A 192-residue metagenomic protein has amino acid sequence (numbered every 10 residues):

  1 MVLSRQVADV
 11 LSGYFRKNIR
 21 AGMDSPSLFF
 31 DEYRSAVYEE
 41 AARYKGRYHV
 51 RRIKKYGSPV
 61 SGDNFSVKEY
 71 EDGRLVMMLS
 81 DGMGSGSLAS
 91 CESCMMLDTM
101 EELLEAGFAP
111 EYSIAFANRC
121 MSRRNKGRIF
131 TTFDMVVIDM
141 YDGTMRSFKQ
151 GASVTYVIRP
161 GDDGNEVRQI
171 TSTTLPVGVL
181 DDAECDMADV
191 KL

Functional and structural regions predicted by a protein language model:
M1-L88, S93-L192: Conserved subregion of the PPM/PP2C metallophosphatase catalytic domain
